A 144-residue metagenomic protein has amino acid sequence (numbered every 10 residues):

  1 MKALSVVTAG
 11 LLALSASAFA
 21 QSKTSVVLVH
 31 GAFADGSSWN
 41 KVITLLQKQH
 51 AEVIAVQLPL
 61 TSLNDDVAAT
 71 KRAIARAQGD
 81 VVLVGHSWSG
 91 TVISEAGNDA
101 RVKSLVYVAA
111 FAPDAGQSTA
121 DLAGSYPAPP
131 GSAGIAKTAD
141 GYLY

Functional and structural regions predicted by a protein language model:
M1-V7: Bacterial N-terminal signal peptides that target proteins for export
S15-S17: N-terminal signal peptide c-region/cleavage motif recognized by signal peptidases
Q21-G79: Active-site catalytic motif of lipid deacylating hydrolases and related acyltransferases
G31-A34, S87-W88, F111: Active-site glycine-rich loops that stabilize anionic/oxyanionic intermediates across multiple enzyme folds
K41, E95-A96: Active-site signature of alpha/beta-hydrolase-fold catalytic machinery across serine- and Asp/Cys-nucleophile hydrolases
V84-I93: Gly/Ala-rich beta-loop-alpha elbow adjacent to hydrolase catalytic centers
N98-Y144: Flexible "cap/lid" loop of the alpha/beta hydrolase fold
